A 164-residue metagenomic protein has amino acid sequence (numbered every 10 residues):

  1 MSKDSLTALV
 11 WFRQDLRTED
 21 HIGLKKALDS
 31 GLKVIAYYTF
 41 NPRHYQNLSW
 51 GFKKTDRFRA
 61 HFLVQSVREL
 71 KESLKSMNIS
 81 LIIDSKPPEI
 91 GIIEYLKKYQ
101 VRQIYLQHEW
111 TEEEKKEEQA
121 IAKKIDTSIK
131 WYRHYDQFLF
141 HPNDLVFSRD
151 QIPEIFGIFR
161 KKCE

Functional and structural regions predicted by a protein language model:
M1-E164: Trp/Phe/Arg-rich N-terminal binding region typifying the photolyase-homology
